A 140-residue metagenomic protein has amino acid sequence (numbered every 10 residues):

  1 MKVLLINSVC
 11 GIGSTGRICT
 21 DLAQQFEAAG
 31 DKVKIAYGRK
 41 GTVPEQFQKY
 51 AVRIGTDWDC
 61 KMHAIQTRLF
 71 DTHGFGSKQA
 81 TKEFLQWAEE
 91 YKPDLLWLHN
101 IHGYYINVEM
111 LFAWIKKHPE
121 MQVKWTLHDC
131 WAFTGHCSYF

Functional and structural regions predicted by a protein language model:
M1-Q48, Y91, K117-M121: N-terminal subdomain of nucleotide-sugar transferases
C10-G11, K40-V43, I101-Y104, D129-A132: Short, solvent-exposed loop/turn segments at secondary-structure junctions
R17-I18, P44-Y50, M110, T134-F140: Short aromatic-enriched loop/helix-cap "lid" or pocket-rim segments at secondary-structure transitions that line
T20-A23, L85-A88, V108-K116: Short amphipathic alpha-helical segments and helix-helix/interface helices
A28-L95: A conserved catalytic-core segment of Leloir-type glycosyltransferases
H63-R68, W125-F140: Acceptor-binding helix/loop patch of EC 2.4 sugar-transfer enzymes, predominantly nucleotide-sugar-dependent
L85-I106, Q122-H128: Short N-terminal targeting/anchoring amphipathic segment
